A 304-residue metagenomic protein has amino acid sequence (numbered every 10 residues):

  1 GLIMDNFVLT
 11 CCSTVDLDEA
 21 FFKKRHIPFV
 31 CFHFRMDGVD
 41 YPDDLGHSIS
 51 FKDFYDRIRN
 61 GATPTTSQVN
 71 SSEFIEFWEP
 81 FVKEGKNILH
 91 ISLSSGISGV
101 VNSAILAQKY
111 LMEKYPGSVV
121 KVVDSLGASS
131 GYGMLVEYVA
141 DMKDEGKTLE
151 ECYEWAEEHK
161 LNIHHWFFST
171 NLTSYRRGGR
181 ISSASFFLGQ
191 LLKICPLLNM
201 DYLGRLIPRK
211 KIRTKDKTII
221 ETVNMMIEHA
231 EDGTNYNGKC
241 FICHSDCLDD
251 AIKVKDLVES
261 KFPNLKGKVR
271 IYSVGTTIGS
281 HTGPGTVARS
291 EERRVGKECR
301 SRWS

Functional and structural regions predicted by a protein language model:
G1-I3: Short, Lys/Arg-enriched N-terminal segments with co-localized hydrophobic residues within the first ~10-30 amino acids
N6, T14-F22, I27-H33, G38 (+7 more regions): Mixed-charge interfacial surface used for oligomerization/domain docking and macromolecular partner engagement
V8-E73: N-terminal glycine-rich anion-binding loop in soluble enzyme alpha/beta folds
C11, S92, H244: Short beta-strand/turn micro-motifs composed of small residues that flank or help shape donor/cofactor-binding pockets
S48-Y55, W78, K83, Y110: A short glycine/small-residue-enriched secondary-structure motif
R59-S95, N102, L106, Y153: Glycine-rich phosphate- or other oxyanion-binding loops that anchor nucleotides, phosphorylated ligands
S94, L126, C299: Short, flexible active-site-adjacent loop segments at beta-strand->alpha-helix junctions, enriched in small/polar
E292-S304: Single conserved hydrophobic/aromatic residue that forms the stacking wall/gate of nucleotide- or nucleobase-binding
